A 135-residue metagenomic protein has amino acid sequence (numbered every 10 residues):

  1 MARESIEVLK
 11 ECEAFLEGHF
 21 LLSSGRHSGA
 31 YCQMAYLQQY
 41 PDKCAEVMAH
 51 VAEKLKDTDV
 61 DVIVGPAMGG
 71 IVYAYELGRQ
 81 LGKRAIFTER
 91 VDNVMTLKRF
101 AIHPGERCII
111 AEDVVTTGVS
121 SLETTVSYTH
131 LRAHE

Functional and structural regions predicted by a protein language model:
M1-D57: Active-site-facing substrate-recognition patch
D57-V60, H103-G105: Short helix-loop-beta connector
V60-A67: Short glycine-rich phosphate-binding loop at a beta-alpha junction
Y73-I109, T117-L122: Short, glycine/charge-rich flexible loops or terminal/linker lids adjacent to PRPP-binding catalytic cores
T129-E135: Conserved small/polar residues in nucleotide/adenosyl-binding loops
